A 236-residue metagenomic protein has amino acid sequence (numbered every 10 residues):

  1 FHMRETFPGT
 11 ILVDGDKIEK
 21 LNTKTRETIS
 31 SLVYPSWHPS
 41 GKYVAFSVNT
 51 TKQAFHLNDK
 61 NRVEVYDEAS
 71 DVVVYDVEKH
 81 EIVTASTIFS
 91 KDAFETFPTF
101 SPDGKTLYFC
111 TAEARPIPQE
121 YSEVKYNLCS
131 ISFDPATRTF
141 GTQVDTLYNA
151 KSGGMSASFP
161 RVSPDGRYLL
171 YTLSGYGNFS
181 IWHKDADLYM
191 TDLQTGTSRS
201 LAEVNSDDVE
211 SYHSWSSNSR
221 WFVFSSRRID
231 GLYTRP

Functional and structural regions predicted by a protein language model:
F1, G41-V44, G104-L107, G166-L169 (+1 more regions): Hydrophobic beta-strand positions that form the internal "hydrophobic ladder" of WD40/Gbeta-like beta-propeller blades
F1-E5, F46-E68, F109-Y126, T172-D185 (+1 more regions): Short, conserved, GDST-rich strand-edge loop motifs in beta-rich repeat architectures
M3-K17: Beta-propeller domains
G9-I11, D71-V73, N127-C129, D187-Y189 (+1 more regions): A short loop-to-beta-strand structural motif that recurs across blades of beta-propeller domains
V13-V33, V73-T96, I131-S158, M190-V209: Multi-bladed beta-propeller domains
L147, S152-G175: Long, well-ordered mid-to-C-terminal structural blocks that present hydrophobic/aromatic surfaces
S200, V204-P236: Repeat-solenoid scaffold signature
